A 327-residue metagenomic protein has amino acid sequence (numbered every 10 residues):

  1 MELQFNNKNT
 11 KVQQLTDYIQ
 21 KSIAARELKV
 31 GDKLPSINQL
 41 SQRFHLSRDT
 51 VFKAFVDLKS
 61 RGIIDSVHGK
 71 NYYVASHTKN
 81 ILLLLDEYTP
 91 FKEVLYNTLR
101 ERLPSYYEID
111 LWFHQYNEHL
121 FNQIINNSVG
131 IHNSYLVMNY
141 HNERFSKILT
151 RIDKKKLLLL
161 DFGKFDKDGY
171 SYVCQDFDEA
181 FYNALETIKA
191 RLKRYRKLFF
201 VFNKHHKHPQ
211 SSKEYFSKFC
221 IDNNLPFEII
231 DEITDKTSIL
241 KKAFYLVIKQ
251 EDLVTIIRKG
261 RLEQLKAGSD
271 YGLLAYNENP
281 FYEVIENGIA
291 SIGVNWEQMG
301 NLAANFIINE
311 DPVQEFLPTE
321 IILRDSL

Functional and structural regions predicted by a protein language model:
M1-R43, Q314: Extreme N-terminal segment that seeds HTH/winged-HTH DNA-binding domains in transcriptional regulators
K29-S66: N-terminal helix-turn-helix
I37, K53, R61, D65-H68 (+1 more regions): Amphipathic helical "hinge" segments at domain boundaries
L82, V129-Y140, K197-N203, K241-Q250 (+1 more regions): Periplasmic-binding protein-like
Y140-E179, N277-N287: Flexible loop/hinge segments that line or gate small-molecule binding clefts
G163-F200, L253, I292-P312: Hydrophobic alpha-helical segments within soluble ligand-binding/sensing domains
N183-N223, E315-L327: An alpha-beta-alpha
L240-A243, E251-L327: Flexible loop/turn connectors
